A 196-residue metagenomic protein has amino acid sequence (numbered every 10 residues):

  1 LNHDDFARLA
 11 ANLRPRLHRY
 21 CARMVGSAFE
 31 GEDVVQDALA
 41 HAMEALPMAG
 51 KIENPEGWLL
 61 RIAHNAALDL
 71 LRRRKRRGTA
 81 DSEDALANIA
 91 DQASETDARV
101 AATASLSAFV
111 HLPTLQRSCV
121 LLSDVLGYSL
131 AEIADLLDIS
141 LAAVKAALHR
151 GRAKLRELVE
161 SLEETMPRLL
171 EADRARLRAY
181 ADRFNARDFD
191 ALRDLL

Functional and structural regions predicted by a protein language model:
L1-R19, F29-E32: A short, charge-rich alpha-helical start-of-domain segment used by transcription regulators
N2, D37-P55, R73-K75: Sigma70-family region 2
R19, D33-A40, E53-N65: Structural recognition of an alpha-helix C-terminal capping motif at a helix-to-coil junction
G50, L60-D81, E157, S161: Arg/Lys-rich amphipathic alpha helix in sigma70-family domain 2
D69, R77-R99: Internal acidic/polar
T114, L126-A143: Helix-turn-helix DNA-binding module
C119-V120: A short pre-motif secondary-structure segment
L141-A143, L148-L196: Solvent-exposed, charged amphipathic helical/linker segments at domain boundaries
